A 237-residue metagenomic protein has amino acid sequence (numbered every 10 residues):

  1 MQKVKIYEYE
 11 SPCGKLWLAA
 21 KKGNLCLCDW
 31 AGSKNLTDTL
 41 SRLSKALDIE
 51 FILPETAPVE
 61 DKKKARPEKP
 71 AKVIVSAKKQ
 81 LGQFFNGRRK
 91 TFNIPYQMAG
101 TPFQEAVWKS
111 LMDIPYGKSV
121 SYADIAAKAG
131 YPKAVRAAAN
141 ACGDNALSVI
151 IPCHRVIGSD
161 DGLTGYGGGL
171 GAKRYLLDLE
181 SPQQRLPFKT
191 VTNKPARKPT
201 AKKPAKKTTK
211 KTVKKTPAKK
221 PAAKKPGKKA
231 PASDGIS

Functional and structural regions predicted by a protein language model:
M1-P132, Q183-S237: Basic nucleic-acid-binding alpha-helical/helix-turn surface characteristic of O6-alkylguanine DNA
K118-A127, S148-H154, D178: A short, terminal or domain-edge coil/loop segment
K133-Y175: Short glycine/serine-rich loop segments
G162-K198: Phospho-regulated, low-complexity intrinsically disordered regions of nuclear gene-regulatory and chromatin-associated
